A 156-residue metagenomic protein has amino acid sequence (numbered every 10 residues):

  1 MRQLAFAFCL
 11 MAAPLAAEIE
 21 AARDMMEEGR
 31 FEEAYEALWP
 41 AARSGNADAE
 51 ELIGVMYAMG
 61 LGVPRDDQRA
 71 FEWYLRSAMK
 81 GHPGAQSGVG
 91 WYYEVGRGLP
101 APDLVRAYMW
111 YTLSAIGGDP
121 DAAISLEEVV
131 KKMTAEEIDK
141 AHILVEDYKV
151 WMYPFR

Functional and structural regions predicted by a protein language model:
M1-A7: Sec-dependent signal peptide recognition, specifically the positively charged N-region followed immediately by
A12-P14: N-terminal signal peptide c-region/cleavage motif recognized by signal peptidases
I19-M25, A37, A41, L52-M59 (+2 more regions): Hydrophobic face of amphipathic alpha-helices that form TPR/SEL1-like repeat modules and related alpha-solenoid
R30, R43-A47, M59-L61, D66 (+3 more regions): Short helix-capping/linker turns of helical repeat alpha-solenoids
D121-R156: Terminal, low-structured helical/coil segments at or just beyond the last alpha-helical repeat
